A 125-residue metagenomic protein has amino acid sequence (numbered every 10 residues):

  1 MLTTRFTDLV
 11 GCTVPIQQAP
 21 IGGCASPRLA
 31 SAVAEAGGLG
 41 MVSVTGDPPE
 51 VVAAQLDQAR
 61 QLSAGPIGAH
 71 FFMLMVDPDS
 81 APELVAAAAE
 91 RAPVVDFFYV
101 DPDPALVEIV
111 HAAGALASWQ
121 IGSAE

Functional and structural regions predicted by a protein language model:
M1-E125: Active-site entrance/lid segments in N-terminal catalytic domains of soluble metabolic enzymes
